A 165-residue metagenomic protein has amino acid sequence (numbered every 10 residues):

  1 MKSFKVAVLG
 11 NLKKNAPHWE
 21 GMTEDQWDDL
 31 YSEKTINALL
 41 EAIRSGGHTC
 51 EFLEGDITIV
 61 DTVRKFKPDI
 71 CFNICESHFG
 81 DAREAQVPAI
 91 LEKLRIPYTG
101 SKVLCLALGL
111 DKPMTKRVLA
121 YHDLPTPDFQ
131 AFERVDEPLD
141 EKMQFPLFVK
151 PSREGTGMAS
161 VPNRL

Functional and structural regions predicted by a protein language model:
M1-P97, L104, L110, E133-L139: ATP-binding N-terminal substructure of ATP-dependent carboxylate-amine bond-forming enzymes
F4-L9, R64-K67, A107-L165: Active-site nucleotide/adenylate-binding loops and adjacent lid/helix of ATP-dependent enzymes
C50, P97-Y98, T126, L147: Hydrophobic beta-strand scaffold residues
D81, S101, T156-M158: Gly/Ser/Thr-rich helix-start
